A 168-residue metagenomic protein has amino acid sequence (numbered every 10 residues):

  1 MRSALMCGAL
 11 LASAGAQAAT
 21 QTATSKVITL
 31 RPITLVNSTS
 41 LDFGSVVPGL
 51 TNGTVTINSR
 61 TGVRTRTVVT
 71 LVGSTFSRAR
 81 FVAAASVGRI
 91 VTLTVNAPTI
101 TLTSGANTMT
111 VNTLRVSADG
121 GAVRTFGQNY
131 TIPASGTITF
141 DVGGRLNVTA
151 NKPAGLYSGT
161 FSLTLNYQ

Functional and structural regions predicted by a protein language model:
M1-L5: Bacterial N-terminal signal peptides that target proteins for export
Q17-L102, Y130-Q168: N-terminal small/polar-rich segments of proteins
T92-T94, T101-F126: Terminal beta-strand-rich extracellular "head" domains that mediate receptor/glycan or other ligand binding
